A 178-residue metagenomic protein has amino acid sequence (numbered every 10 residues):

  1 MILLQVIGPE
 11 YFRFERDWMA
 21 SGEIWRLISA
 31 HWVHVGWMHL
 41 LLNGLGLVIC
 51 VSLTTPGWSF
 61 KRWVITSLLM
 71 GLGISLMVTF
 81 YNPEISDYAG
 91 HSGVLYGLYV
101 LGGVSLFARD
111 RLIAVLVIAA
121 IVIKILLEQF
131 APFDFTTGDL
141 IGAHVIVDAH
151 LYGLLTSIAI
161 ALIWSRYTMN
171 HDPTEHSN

Functional and structural regions predicted by a protein language model:
M1-G8, L47-V100, L116-L127: Small-polar-interrupted transmembrane alpha-helices in polytopic inner-membrane proteins
M1-W25, C50, G57-F60, F107-I113 (+1 more regions): N-terminal signal-anchor transmembrane helix
E23-G44: Interfacial helix-start motif at the membrane-water boundary
W25-S29, A119, Y152: Alpha-helical membrane-protein architecture signal
V33, T79-Y88, T136-I141: Membrane-interface helix caps and helix-loop-helix hairpins in membrane proteins
L40-L47, A89-V100, G142-W164: Alpha-helical transmembrane segments that form the membrane-embedded catalytic/substrate-binding core of multi-pass
V100-F107: Interfacial segments of multi-pass membrane proteins
E128-N178: C-terminal transmembrane module of polytopic alpha-helical membrane proteins
